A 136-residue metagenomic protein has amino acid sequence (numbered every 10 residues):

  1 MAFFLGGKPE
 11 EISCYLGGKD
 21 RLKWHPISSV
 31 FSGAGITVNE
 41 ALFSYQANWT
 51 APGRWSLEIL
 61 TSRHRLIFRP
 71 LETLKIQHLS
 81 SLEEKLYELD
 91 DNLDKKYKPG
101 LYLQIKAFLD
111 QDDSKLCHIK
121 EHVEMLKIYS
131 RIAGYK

Functional and structural regions predicted by a protein language model:
M1-R54, E58: Rossmann-like dinucleotide-binding domain that binds NAD(P)(H)
L5-K8, I12, R65-L66, I132-Y135: Phosphate/oxyanion-binding loops and surfaces in catalytic or ligand/nucleic-acid-binding neighborhoods
D20-L22, I76, L93: A short acidic, often aromatic-flanked loop/helix-cap motif at beta-alpha or helix-coil junctions that lines enzyme
K23-P26, S80-S81, S130: Short secondary-structure transition/capping segments
N39, A51-E88, K96-L101: C-terminal substrate-binding/catalytic lobe of Rossmann-fold NAD(P)-dependent oxidoreductases
N92-K106, C117: Active-site loop of classical SDR/Rossmann-like NAD(P)-dependent oxidoreductases, centered on the catalytic Tyr-X3-Lys
K106-K136: C-terminal helix-rich "cap/oligomerization" subdomain common to oxidoreductases
